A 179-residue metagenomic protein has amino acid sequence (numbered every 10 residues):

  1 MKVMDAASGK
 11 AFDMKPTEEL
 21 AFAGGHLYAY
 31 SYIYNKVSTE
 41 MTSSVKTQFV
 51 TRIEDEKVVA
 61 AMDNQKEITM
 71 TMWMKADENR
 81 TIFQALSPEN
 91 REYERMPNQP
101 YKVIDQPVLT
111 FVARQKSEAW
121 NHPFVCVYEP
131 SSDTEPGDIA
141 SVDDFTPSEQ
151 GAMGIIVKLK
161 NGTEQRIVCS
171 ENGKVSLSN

Functional and structural regions predicted by a protein language model:
M1-N179: CBM-like, beta-strand-rich accessory domains located in the C-terminal region of large, secreted polysaccharide-active
